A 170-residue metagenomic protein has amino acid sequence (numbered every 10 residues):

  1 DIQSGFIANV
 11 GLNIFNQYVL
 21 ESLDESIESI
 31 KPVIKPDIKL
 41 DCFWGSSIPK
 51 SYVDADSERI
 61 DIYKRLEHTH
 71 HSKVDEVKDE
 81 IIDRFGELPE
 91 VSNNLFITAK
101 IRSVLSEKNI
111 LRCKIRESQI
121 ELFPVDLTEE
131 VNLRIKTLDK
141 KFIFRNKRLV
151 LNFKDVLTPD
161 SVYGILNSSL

Functional and structural regions predicted by a protein language model:
D1-L170: Accessory helical-bundle/CTD segments and flexible terminal tails appended to RecA-like ATPase motors
